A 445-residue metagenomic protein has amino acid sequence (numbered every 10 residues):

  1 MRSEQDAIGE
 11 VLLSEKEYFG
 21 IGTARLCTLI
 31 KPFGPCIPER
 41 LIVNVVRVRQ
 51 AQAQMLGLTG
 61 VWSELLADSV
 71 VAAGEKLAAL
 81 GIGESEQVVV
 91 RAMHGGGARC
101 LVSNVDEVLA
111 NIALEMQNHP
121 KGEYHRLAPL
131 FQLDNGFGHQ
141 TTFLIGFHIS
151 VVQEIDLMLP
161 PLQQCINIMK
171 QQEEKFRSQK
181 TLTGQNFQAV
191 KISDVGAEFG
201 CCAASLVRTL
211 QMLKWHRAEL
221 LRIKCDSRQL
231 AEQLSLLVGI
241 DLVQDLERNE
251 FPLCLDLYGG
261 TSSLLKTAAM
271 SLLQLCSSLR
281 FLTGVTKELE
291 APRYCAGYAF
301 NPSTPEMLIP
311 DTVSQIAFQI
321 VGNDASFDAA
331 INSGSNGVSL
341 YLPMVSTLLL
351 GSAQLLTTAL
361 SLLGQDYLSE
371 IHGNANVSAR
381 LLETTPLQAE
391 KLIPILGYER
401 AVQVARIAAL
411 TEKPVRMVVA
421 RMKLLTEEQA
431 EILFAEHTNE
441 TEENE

Functional and structural regions predicted by a protein language model:
M1-E445: Conserved, well-structured ligand/cofactor-binding cores
